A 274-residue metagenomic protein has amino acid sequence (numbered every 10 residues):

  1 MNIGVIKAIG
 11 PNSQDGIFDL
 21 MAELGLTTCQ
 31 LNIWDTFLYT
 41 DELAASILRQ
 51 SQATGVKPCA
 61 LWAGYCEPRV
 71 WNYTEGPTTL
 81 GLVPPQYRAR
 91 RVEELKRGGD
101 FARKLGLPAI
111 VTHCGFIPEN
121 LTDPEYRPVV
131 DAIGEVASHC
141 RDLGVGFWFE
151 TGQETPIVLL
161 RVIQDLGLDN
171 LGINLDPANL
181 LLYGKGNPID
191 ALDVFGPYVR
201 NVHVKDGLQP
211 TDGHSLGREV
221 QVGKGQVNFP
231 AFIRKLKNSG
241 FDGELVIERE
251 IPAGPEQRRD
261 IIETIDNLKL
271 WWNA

Functional and structural regions predicted by a protein language model:
M1-T27, Q52-G55, G106, P156-L171 (+2 more regions): Histidine-acidic metal/acid-base catalytic patches
G4-K7, Q30-L31, G146-E150: Short catalytic-loop micro-motif centered on adjacent basic/acidic residues
S13-G16, V70-G172: Active-site acidic/histidine proton-transfer and metal-coordination neighborhood in alpha/beta enzyme cores
I17, T40, I47, G98 (+2 more regions): Aromatic/hydrophobic pocket-lining residues that form π-stacking "cages" and hydrophobic walls in ligand
Q30-Q52, C114-L121: Glycine-rich, proline-tolerant flexible connector loops at the mouths of alpha/beta enzymes
Y39-S46, T79-E93, L121-D131, E154 (+3 more regions): Alpha-helix N-cap and loop-to-helix initiation/capping positions
L48-Y65, V130-L143, F229-F232: Alpha-helix-loop-beta-strand connector modules within alpha/beta enzyme cores
C66-T78, P210-L216: Short, flexible, mixed-charge acidic loops at enzyme active sites
